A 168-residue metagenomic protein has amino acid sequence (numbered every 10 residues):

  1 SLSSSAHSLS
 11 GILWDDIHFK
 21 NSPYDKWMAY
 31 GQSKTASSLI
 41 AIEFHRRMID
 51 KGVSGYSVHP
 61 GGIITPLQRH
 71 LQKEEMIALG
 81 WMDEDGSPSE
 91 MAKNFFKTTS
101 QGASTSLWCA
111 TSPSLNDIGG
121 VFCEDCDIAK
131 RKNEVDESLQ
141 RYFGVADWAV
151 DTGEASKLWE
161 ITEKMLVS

Functional and structural regions predicted by a protein language model:
S1-D83, K164-S168: Rossmann-fold NAD(P)H-dependent dehydrogenase/reductase core
N21, D25, A29, E90 (+2 more regions): Short amphipathic alpha-helical segments at helix-loop
G31, H59-P60, Q101, A110 (+1 more regions): Catalytic cores of transferase enzymes with a strong primary signal for eukaryotic protein kinases
S37-I40, G102-S106, L158, T162: Alpha-helical packing segments of well-folded alpha/beta enzyme cores
M82-R141, A149-S156: C-terminal helical subdomain
V145-S168: C-terminal amphipathic/interface module of NAD(P)-dependent oxidoreductases and related NAD-binding regulators
